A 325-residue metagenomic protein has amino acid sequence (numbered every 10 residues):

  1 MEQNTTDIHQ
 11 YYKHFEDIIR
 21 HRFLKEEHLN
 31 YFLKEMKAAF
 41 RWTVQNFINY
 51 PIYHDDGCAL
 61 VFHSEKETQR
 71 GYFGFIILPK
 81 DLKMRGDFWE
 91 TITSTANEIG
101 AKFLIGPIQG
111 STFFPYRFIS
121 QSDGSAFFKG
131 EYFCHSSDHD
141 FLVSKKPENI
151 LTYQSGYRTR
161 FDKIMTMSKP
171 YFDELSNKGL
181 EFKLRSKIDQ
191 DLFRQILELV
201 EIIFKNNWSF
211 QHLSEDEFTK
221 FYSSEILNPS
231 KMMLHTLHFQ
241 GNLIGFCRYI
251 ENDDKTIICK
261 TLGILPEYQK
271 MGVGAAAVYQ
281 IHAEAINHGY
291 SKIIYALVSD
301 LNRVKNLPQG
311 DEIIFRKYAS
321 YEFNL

Functional and structural regions predicted by a protein language model:
M1-T6, Y132-N207: Acyltransferase donor/substrate-recognition loop-hinge adjacent to the catalytic core
Y11, F15, I196: Hydrophobic pocket/interface hotspot
H21-F128, H238-L262, P266: Conserved donor-binding loop and adjoining core beta-sheet/short helix segment in diverse acyl/aminoacyl transferases
Y31, E174-D254: Flexible, substrate/cofactor-facing loop regions flanked by secondary structure within enzyme catalytic domains
R85, W89, F218, G274 (+1 more regions): Aromatic/hydrophobic pocket-lining residues that form the small-molecule binding cavity in soluble enzyme cores
F113-I164, E225, M232-H235, F239 (+3 more regions): Active-site/acyl-donor-binding loops of N-acyltransferases
M271: Flexible nucleotide-binding loop
